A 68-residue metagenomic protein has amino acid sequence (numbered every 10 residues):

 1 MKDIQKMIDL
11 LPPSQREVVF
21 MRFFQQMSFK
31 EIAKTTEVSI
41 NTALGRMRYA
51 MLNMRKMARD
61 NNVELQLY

Functional and structural regions predicted by a protein language model:
D3-K6, K34-E37, M51-Y68: C-terminal edge and immediately downstream basic/flexible tail or linker adjoining helix-turn-helix-like DNA-binding
I8-Q15: Short helix-coil-helix linker/hinge
R16-E17, V63: Secondary-structure boundary/capping residues
V18-R22: A short pre-motif secondary-structure segment
S28, E37-T42: Helix-turn-helix DNA-binding motif, specifically the short coil turn and the N-cap/start of the second
R46-Y49: Residues within the DNA-recognition helix of helix-turn-helix
